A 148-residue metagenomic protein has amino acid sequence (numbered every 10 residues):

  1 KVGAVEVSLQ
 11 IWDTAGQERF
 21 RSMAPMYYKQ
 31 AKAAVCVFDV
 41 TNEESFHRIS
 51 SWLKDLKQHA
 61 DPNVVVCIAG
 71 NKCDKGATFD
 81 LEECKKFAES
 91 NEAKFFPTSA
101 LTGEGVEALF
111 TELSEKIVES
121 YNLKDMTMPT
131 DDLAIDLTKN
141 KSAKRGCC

Functional and structural regions predicted by a protein language model:
K1-E6, P62-C148: Conserved P-loop small GTPase signature centered on TRAFAC-class small GTPases
V2-A4, P25-Q30, K57-P62: Conserved catalytic network of the ASCE P-loop NTPase/AAA+ motor domain
E6-S22: Switch II (G3) loop of P-loop NTPases
R19, M23, S45, E83 (+1 more regions): Short acidic active-site motifs
K29, S51-K54, T111: Generic recognition of well-ordered alpha-helical segments within structured catalytic/regulatory domains
Q30-S50, A60-N63, C73-F79: Conserved Switch II/interswitch segment of TRAFAC-class P-loop GTPases
